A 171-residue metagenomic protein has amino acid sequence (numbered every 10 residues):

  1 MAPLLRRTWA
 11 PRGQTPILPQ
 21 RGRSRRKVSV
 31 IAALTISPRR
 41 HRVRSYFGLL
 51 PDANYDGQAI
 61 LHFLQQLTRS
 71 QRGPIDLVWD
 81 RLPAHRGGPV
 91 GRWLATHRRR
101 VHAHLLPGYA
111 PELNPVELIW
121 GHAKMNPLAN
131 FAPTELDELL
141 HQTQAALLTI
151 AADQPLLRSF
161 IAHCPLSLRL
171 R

Functional and structural regions predicted by a protein language model:
M1-Q65, L168: Extended, low-complexity cationic-aromatic segments
T15-G22, H97-P115, F131: RNase H-like polynucleotidyl transferase catalytic core
N54-Y55, L77-V90, G108-L113: Acidic, metal-coordinating catalytic cores used for nucleic-acid/nucleotide bond scission and strand-transfer chemistry
F63, P89-W93: A short acidic, amphipathic alpha-helical/loop segment
S70, T96-H97: Alpha-helix C-cap/termination motif
G73-I75: Short coil/turn segments at beta-strand junctions that form active-site/ligand-binding loops
V116-R171: C-terminal anion-handling pockets and recognition modules
